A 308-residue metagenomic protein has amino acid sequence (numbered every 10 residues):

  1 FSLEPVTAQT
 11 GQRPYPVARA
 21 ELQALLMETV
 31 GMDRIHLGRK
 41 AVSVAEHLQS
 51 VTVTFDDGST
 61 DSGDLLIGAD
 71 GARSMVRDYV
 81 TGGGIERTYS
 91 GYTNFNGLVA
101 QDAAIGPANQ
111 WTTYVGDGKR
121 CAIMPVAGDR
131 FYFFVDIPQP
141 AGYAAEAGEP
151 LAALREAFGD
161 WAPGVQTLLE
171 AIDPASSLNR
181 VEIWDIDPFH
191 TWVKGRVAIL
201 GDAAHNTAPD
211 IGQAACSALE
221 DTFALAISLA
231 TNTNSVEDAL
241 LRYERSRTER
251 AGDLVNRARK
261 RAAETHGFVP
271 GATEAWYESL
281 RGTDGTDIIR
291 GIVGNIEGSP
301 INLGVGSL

Functional and structural regions predicted by a protein language model:
F1-T81, I85-L98, P140-R155, R290-L308: Conserved N-terminal helical subregion
D33, Q101-A108, A141-G142, G164 (+1 more regions): Short helix-loop capping/hinge motifs at secondary-structure junctions, enriched in acidic/polar residues
G68-A69, Y114, L200: Generic enzyme active-site microenvironment
Y92-P125, E146: Flavin-dependent oxidoreductases
A108, D117-K119, V126-F131, V135-I211: FAD/FMN-dependent oxidoreductases across multiple families
T167, H190, I211-G212, I227-L308: C-terminal helical "tail/cap" subdomain of flavin- and related membrane-associated enzymes
P209-D221: A conserved FAD-binding loop/helix module that cradles the flavin
